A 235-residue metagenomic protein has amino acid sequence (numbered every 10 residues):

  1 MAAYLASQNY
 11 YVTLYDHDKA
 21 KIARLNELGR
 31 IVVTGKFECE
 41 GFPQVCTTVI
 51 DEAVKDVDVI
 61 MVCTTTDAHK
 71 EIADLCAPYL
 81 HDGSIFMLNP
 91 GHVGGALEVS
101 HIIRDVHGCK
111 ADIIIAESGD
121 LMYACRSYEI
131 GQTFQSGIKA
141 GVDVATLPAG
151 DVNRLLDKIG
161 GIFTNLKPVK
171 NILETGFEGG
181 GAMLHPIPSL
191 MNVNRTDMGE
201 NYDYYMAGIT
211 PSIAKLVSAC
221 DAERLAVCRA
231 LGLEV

Functional and structural regions predicted by a protein language model:
M1-G35: NAD(P)+-binding Rossmann beta1-loop-alpha1 motif at the extreme N-terminus of oxidoreductases
N9, V57, H81-G83, D112 (+1 more regions): A general structural motif
F37-M87: Rossmann-like NAD(P)-binding element
T66-E129: Rossmann-like NAD(P)(H) cofactor-binding subdomain of soluble oxidoreductases
I130-G150, G208-I213: Short beta-strand and adjoining strand-loop segment in the mid-core of the Rossmann-like NAD(P)-dependent dehydrogenase
A149-D157: Short, conserved charged micro-motifs
N165-V235: C-terminal substrate-binding/catalytic lobe of Rossmann-fold NAD(P)-dependent dehydrogenases
